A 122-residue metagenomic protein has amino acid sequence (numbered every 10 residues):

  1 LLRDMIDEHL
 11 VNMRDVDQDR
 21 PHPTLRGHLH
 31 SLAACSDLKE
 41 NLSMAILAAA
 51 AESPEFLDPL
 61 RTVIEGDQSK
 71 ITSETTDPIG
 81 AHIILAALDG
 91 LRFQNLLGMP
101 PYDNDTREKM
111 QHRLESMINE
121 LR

Functional and structural regions predicted by a protein language model:
L2-L42: Hydrophobic alpha-helical connector segments
D4, E8, P59-G66: A non-catalytic, amphipathic alpha-helix used as a structural packing/dimerization or gating element in enzyme scaffolds
N12, V16, S31, A49 (+3 more regions): Residues that form generic nucleotide/phosphate-binding pockets
V16-D19, A51, E55, T75: Short coil/turn segments at secondary-structure boundaries
H28-L32, S43-A48, I84-L91: Short alpha-helical scaffolding segments that buttress acidic/His motifs in well-ordered protein cores
C35-K39, S43, A49-S53, L57-R61: Conserved, surface-exposed functional patches that form binding/active-site neighborhoods
L57-R61, Q68-R122: Hydrophobic/aromatic-rich alpha-helical bundle segments in the mid-to-C-terminal region
